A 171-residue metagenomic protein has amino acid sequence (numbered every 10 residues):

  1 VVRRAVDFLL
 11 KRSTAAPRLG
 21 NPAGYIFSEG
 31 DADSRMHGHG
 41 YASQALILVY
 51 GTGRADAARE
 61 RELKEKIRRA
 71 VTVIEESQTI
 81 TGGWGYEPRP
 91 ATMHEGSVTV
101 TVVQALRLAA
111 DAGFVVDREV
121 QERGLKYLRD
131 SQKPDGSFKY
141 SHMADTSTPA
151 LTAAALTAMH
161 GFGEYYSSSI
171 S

Functional and structural regions predicted by a protein language model:
V1-R3, T14-E122, D130-S171: An alpha-helical repeat/solenoid feature that recognizes helix-turn-helix modules
L9: Patatin-like phospholipase
